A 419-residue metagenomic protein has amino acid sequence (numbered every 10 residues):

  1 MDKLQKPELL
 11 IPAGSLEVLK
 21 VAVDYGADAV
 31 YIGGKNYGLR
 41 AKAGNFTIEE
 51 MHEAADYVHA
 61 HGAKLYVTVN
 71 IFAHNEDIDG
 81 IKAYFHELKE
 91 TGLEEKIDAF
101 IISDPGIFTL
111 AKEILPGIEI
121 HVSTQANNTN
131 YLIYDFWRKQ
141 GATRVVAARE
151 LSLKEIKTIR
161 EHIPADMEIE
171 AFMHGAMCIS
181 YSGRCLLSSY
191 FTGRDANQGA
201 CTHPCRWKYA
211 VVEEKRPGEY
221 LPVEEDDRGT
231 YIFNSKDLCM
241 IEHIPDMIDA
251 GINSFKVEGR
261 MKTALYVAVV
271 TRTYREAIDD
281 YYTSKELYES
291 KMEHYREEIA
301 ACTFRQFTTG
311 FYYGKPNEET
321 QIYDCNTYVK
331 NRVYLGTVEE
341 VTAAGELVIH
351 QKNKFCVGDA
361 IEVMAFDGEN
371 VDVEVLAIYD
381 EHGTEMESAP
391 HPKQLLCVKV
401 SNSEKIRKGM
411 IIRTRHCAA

Functional and structural regions predicted by a protein language model:
M1-Y25, A29-L39, A55, H61-K89 (+4 more regions): Surface-exposed amphipathic alpha-helical tracts and adjacent flexible/coil segments at the periphery of soluble enzymes
R40-D56: Glycine-rich, positively charged N-terminal anion/phosphate-binding segment
G106-I107: Alpha-helix capping/helix-boundary segments
L115: Conserved phosphotransfer cores of two-component systems
S123-A126, A147: Aromatic/His-enriched, Gly/Pro-containing loop or helix-boundary segments that lie immediately adjacent to catalytic
N130-L132: Conserved nucleotide-cofactor-binding alpha/beta core module
